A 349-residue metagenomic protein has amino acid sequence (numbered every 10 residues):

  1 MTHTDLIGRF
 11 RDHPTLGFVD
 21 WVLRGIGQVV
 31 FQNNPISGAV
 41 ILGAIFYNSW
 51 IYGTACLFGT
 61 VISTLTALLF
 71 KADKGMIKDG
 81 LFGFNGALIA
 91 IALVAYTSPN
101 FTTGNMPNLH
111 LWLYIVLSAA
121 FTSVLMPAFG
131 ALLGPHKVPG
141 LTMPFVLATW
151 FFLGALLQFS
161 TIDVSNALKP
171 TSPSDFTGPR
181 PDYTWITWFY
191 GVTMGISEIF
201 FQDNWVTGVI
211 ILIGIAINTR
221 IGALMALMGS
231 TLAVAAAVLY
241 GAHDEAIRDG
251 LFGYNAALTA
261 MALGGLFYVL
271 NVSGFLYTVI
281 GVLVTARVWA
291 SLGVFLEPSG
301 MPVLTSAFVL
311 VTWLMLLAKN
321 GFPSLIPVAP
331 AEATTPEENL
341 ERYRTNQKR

Functional and structural regions predicted by a protein language model:
M1-A72, M194-F201, G208-N218, P302 (+2 more regions): N-terminal signal-anchor module of multipass membrane proteins
F46-F58, N105-S118, V192-N204, D244-N255: Structural signature of hydrophobic alpha-helical transmembrane segments
N48-G53, L69-L81, G104-P107, P127-V138 (+2 more regions): Membrane-helix interface "capping/anchor" motifs
Y52, C56-A72, A90-I91, A95 (+11 more regions): Transmembrane alpha-helical segments of multi-pass membrane transport proteins and ion-pumping complexes
G53, D73-L88, K137-P139, A223-M228 (+2 more regions): Short, non-helical or kinked segments that cap or interrupt transmembrane helices
L81, G86-D175, E297: Membrane-interface helix-loop-helix junctions at boundaries between adjacent transmembrane segments
W112-L113, H136-P144, D249-Y254, F275 (+1 more regions): Loop-to-transmembrane alpha-helix initiation sites
G140-F201, A333-Y343: Long hydrophobic alpha-helical segments that form multi-pass transmembrane helix bundles in integral membrane proteins
